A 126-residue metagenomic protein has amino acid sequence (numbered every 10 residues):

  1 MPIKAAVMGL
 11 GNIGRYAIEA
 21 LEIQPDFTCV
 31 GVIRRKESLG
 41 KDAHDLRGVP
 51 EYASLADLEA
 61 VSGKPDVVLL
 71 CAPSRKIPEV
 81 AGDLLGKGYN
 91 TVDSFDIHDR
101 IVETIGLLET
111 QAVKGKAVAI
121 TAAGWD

Functional and structural regions predicted by a protein language model:
K4-A17: Glycine-rich adenosine-cofactor-binding loop
Y16, I23-L46: NAD(P)-binding Rossmann-fold cofactor-contacting core
V32, V68, T91: Receiver (REC) domain switch-region micro-motif
R35-E37, D96-D99, G124-W125: Short, ordered loop/turn segments at secondary-structure junctions
A43-D57: Active-site regions of enzymes building and remodeling cell-envelope glycoconjugates
E51, T91, V118-A119: Hydrophobic beta-strand scaffold residues
D57-G86, H98-V102: Beta-loop-alpha module in the N-terminal Rossmann-like domain of NAD(P)-dependent dehydrogenases, especially those
G82, F95-A119: Rossmann-fold NAD(P)-binding glycine/threonine-rich loop
